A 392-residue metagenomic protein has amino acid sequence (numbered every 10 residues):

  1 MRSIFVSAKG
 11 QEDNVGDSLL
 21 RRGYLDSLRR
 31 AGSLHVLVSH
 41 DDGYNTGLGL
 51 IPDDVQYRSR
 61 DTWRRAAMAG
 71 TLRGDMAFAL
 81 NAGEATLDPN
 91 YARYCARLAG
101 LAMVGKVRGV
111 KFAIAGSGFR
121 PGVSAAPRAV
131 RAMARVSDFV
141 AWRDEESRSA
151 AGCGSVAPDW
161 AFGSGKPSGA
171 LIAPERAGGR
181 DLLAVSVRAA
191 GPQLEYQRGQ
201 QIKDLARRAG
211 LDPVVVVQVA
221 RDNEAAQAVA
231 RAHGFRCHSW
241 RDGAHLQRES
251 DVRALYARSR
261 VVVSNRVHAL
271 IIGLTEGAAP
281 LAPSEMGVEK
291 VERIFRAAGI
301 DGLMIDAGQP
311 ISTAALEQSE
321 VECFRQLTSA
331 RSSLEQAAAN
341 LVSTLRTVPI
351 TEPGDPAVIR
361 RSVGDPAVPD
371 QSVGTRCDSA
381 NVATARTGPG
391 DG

Functional and structural regions predicted by a protein language model:
M1-G392: Active-site anion-handling motifs in enzyme catalytic cores
